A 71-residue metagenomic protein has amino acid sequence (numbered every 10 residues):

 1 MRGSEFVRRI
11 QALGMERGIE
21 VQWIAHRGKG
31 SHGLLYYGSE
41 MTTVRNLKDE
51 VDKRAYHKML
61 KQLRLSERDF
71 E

Functional and structural regions predicted by a protein language model:
M1-E71: Basic nucleic-acid-binding interfaces
